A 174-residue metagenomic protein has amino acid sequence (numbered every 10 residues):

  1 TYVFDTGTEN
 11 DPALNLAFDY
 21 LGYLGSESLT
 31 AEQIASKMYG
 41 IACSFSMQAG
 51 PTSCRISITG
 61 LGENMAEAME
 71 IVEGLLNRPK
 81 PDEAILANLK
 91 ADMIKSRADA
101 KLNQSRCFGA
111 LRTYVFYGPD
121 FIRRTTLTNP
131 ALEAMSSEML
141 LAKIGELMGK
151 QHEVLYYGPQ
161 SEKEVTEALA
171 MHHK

Functional and structural regions predicted by a protein language model:
T1-G22, S26-R78, N88-A131, G149-Y157: M16 family metallopeptidases and their MPP-like homologs
G74-E83, H172-K174: A common structural junction motif
L132-S136: Short, charged, amphipathic alpha-helices and their helix-cap/turn boundaries
I144-E146: Replace "in large, NTP-powered and nucleic-acid-processing enzymes" with "in large, NTP-powered factors and other
E153-K174: An aromatic/glycine/proline-enriched structural segment found at the starts of mature extracellular/organellar domains
